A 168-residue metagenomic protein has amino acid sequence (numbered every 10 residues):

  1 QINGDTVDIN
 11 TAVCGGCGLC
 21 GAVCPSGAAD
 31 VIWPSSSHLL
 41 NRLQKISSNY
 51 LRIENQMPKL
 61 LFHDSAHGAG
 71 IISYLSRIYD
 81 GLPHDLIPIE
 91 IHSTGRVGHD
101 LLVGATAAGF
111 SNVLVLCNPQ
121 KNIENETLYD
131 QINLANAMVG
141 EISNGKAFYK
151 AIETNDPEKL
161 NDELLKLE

Functional and structural regions predicted by a protein language model:
Q1-H38: Iron-sulfur cluster-binding cysteine motifs and their immediate structural context in ferredoxin-like electron-transfer
C17, R52-E54, G81: Generic structural signal for beta-strand residues in well-ordered domains
P25-S26, I46-S48, I78: General N-terminal targeting signals
V31-E54: A contiguous, basic/glycine-rich beta-loop/short-helix subdomain that forms a polymer-engagement track
Q56-E168: Non-ligating segments of multi-cofactor redox enzymes
